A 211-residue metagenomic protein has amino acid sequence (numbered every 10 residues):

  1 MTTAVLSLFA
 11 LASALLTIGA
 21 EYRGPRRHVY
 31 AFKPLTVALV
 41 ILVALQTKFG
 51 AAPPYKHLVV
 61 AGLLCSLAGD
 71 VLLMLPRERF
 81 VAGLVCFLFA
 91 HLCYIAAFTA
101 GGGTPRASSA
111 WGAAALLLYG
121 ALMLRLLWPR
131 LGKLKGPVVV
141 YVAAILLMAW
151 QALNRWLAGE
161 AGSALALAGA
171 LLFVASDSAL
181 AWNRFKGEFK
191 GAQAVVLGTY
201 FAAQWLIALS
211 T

Functional and structural regions predicted by a protein language model:
M1-T211: Polytopic alpha-helical membrane-helix bundles and their juxtamembrane interface segments in multi-pass membrane
